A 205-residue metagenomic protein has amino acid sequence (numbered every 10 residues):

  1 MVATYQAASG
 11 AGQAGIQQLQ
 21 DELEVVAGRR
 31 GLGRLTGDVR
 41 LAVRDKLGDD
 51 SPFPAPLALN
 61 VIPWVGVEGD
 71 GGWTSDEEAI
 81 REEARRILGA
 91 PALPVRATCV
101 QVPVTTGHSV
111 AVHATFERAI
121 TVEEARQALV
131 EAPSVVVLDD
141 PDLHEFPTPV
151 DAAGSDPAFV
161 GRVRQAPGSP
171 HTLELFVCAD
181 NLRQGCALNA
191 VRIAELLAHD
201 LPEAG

Functional and structural regions predicted by a protein language model:
M1-A128: Active-site-lining helix/loop region of Rossmann-like oxidoreductase modules
A92-G205: C-terminal active-site/capping subdomain that shapes the small-molecule cofactor and substrate pocket of enzyme
